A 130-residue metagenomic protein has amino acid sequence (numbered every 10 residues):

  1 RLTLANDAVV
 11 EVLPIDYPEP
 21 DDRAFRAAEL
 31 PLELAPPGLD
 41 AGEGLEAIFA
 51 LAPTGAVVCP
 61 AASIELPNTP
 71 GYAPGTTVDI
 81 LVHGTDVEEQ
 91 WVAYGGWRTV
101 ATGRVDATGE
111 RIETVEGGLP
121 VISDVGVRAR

Functional and structural regions predicted by a protein language model:
R1-D22, G42-G44, G55-V57, T69-D79 (+1 more regions): Proteolytic cleavage junctions
A24-E33: Surface patches in mature domains of proteins
P36-L39: Edge strands and adjacent loops of beta-rich recognition modules
E46-L51: Short beta-strand elements of extracellular/lumenal beta-sandwich folds
V57-S63: Short coil/turn motif common to extracellular beta-sandwich-like domains
E65-P67: Short edge beta-strand/loop segments characteristic of extracellular beta-sandwich folds
